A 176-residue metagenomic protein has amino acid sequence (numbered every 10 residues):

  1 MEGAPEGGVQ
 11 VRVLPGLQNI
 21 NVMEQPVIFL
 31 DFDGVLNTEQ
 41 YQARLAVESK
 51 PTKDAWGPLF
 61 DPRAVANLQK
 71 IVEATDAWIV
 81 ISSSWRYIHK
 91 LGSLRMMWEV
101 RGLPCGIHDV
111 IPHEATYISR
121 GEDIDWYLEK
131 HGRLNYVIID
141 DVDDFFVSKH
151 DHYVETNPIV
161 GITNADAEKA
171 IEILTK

Functional and structural regions predicted by a protein language model:
M1, E6-R12: Short, positively charged low-complexity motifs
Q18-M23, Y127-H131: A short acidic-Thr-Gly-centered motif at the start of a beta-strand
N21-A74: Active-site neighborhood of HAD-like aspartate-dependent phosphohydrolases
E24-P26, T75-A77, R133-N135, D151: Short coil/turn segments at beta-strand junctions that form active-site/ligand-binding loops
L30, S82-I88, I139-D141: Short His-Asn-centered micro-motif
L36-N37, Y87-H89, D144-F146: Short, active-site-adjacent cap segments at secondary-structure transitions
V72-L94: Substrate-recognition element of Asp-dependent hydrolases with the DxDx(T/V) motif
G92-K176: C-terminal cap/substrate-recognition subdomain and adjoining C-terminal extension of metal-dependent phosphatase-like
